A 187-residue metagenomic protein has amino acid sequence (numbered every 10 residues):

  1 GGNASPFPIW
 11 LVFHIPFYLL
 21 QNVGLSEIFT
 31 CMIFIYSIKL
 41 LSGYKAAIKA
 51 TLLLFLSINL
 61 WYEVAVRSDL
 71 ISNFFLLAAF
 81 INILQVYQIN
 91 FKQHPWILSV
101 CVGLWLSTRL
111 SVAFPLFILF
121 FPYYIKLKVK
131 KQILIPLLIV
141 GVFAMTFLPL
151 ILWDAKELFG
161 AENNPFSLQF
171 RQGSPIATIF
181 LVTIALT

Functional and structural regions predicted by a protein language model:
G1-L20, K156-F170: TM-lumen/periplasm interface segments of multi-pass membrane proteins, especially the first transmembrane helix
L11-I15, T51-F75: Aromatic- and kink-enriched transmembrane "portal" helix at the membrane-lumen/periplasm boundary that abuts
I15, N59-L60, P95-F121, M145: Membrane-interface alpha helices of multi-pass inner-membrane proteins
V23-A47, I58-N59: Transmembrane-helix motifs of polytopic, lipid-linked glycan transferases
M32-F34, F75-N82, G103, F114-K126: Hydrophobic transmembrane alpha-helices of multi-pass, membrane-embedded glycosylation machinery
Y36-S42, F80-N90, F121-V129, L186-T187: Structural signal for the C-terminal ends of transmembrane alpha-helices and the immediately following loop
L77-A78, L84-G103: Short hydrophobic alpha-helices at membrane interfaces in multi-pass membrane enzymes
V129-T187: Membrane-lumen/periplasm interface segments of specific transmembrane helices in polyprenyl phosphate-linked
